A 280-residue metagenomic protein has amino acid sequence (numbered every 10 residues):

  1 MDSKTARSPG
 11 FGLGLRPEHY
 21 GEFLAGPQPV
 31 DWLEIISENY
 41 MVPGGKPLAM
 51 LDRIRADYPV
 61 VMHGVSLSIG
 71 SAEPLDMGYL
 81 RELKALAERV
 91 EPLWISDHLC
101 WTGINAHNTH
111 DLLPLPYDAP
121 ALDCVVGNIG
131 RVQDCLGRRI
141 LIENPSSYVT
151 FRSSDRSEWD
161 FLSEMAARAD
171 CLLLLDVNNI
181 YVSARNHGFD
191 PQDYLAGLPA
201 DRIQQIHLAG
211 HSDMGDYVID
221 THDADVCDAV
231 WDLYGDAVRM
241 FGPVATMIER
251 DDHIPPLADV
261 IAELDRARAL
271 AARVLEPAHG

Functional and structural regions predicted by a protein language model:
M1-A85: N-terminal pre-domain/capping segments
Y20-L24, F151-A167, S183-A196, A258-I261: Distinct, well-ordered alpha-helical segments
F23-Q28, G45-M62, G78-L93, V132-C135 (+3 more regions): Acidic (Asp/Glu)-rich catalytic clusters
L33, I95, D176, I206 (+1 more regions): Conserved, mostly hydrophobic/aromatic
S37-A49, S68-G78, Y148-S153, Y181-G188 (+2 more regions): Acidic-and-aromatic substrate-binding clefts and catalytic sites of carbohydrate-active enzymes
G44, P74, L112-D118, L122 (+1 more regions): Gly/Pro-rich active-site loop or hairpin
D76-L173: Active-site acidic/histidine proton-transfer and metal-coordination neighborhood in alpha/beta enzyme cores
L257-P277: C-terminal helical cap(s) of enzyme catalytic domains, especially alpha/beta-barrels
